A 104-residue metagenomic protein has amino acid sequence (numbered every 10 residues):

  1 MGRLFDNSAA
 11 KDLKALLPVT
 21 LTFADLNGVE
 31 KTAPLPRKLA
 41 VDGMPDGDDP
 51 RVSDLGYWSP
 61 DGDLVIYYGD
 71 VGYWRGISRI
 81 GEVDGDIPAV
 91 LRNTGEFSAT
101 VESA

Functional and structural regions predicted by a protein language model:
M1-A15: Short, surface-exposed binding/anchoring microloops in extracellular/periplasmic proteins
F5, A24, T100-E102: A structural detector for beta-sheet-dominated domains
F5-N7, P18, D61, G69-V71 (+1 more regions): Solvent-exposed coil/turn segments that connect beta secondary-structure elements in extracytoplasmic/periplasmic
L13-A15, W58, G72, L91-N93: A generic structural signal for short, solvent-exposed coil/turn residues that cap or connect secondary-structure
A15-G62: Mature extracytoplasmic domains of secretory-pathway proteins
S59-V83: Beta-strand-rich cores of mature extracytoplasmic or soluble domains
I80-A104: Well-ordered alpha/beta subsegment
